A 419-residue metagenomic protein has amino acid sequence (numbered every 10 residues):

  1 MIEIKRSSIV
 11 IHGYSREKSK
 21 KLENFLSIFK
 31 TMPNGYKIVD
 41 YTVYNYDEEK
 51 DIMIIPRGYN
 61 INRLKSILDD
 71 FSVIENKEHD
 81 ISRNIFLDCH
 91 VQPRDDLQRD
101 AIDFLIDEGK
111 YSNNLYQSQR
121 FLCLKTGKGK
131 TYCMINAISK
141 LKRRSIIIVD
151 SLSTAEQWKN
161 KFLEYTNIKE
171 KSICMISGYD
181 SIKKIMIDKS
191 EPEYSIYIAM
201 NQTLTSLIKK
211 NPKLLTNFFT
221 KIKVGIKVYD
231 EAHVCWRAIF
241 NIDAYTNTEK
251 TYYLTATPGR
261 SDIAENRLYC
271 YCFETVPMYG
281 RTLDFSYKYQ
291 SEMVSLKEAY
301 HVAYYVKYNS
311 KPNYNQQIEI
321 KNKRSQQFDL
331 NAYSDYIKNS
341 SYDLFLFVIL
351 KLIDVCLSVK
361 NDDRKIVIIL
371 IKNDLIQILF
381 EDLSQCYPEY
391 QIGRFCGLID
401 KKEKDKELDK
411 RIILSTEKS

Functional and structural regions predicted by a protein language model:
F71-L122: Conserved pre-motif I regulatory segment
S112-I138: Walker A/P-loop
T131-C133, I138-Y165, I371-I376: Conserved Walker A/P-loop ATP-binding site and its immediately adjacent core in helicase/helicase-like ATPase domains
S153-D180, C386-Y390: Conserved helix-turn-beta segment of the N-terminal RecA-like "Helicase ATP-binding" lobe in SF1/SF2 helicases
E156, S181-K189, Q377-I378, Y390-K418: Conserved helicase ATPase core of P-loop NTP-dependent helicases/translocases
D180-K223, R237-A238, I242: Conserved helix/coil segment N-terminal to the catalytic DExD/H
E231-E292, L296: Post-DEXD/H (motif II) to motif III coupling segment of the RecA-like Helicase ATP-binding lobe
M278-I366: Conserved interdomain linker/interface between the two RecA-like ATPase lobes of SF2 helicase motors
